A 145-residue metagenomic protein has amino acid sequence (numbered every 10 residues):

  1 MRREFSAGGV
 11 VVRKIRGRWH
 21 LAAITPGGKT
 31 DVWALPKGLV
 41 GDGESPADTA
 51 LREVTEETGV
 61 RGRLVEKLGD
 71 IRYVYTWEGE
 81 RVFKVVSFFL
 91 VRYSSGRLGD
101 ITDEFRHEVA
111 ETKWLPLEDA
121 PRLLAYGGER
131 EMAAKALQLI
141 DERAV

Functional and structural regions predicted by a protein language model:
M1-L35: N-terminal strand-loop-strand
M1-R3, E142-V145: Short, low-complexity, intrinsically disordered N-terminal peptides in bacterial proteins
K14, S94, Q138: Residue-level marker of positions within ordered structural domains that often coincide with functionally constrained
V40-E131: Unchanged
K135-R143: C-terminal alpha-helix
